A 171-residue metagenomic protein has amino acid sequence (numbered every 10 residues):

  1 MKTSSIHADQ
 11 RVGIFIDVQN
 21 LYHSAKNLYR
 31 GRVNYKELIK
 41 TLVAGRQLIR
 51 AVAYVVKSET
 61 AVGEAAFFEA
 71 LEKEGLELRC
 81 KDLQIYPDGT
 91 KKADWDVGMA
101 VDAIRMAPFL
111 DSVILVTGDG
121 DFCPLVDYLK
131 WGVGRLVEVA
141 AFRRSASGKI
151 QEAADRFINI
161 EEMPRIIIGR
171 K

Functional and structural regions predicted by a protein language model:
M1-W95, L136, A146: Domain-level signal for Mg2+-assisted phosphodiester chemistry and nucleotide/NA-binding surfaces in nucleic-acid
E59-K171: Nuclease catalytic cores that cleave nucleic-acid phosphodiester bonds, predominantly acidic two-metal-ion
